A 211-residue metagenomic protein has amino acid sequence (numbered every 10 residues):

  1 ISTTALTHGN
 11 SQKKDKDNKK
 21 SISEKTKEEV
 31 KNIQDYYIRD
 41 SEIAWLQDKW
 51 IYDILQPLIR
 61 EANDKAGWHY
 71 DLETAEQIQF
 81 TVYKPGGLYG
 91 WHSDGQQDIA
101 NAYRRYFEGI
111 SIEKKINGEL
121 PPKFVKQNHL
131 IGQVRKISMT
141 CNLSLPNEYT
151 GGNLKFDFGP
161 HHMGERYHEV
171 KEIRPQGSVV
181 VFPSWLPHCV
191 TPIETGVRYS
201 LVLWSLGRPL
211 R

Functional and structural regions predicted by a protein language model:
I1-V181, W185-R211: Fe(II)/2-oxoglutarate oxygenase catalytic core
